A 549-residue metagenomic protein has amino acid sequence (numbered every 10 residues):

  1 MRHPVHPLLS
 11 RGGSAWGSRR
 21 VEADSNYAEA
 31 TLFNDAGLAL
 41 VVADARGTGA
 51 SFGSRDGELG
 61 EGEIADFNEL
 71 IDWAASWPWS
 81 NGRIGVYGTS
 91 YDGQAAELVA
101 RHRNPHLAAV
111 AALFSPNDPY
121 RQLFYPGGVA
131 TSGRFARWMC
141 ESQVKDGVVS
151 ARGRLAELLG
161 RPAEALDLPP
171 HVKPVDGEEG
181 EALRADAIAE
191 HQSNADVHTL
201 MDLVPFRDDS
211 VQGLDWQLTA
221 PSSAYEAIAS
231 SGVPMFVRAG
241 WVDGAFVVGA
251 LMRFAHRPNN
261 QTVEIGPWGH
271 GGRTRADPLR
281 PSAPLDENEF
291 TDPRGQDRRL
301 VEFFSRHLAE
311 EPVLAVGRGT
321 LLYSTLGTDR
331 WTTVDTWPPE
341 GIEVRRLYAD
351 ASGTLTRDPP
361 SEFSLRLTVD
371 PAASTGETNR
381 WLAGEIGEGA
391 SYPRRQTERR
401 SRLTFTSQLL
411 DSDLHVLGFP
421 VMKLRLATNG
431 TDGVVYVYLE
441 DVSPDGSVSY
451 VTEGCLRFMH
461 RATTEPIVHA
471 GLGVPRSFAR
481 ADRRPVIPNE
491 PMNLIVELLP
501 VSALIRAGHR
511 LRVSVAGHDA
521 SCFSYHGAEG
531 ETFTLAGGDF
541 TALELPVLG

Functional and structural regions predicted by a protein language model:
M1-A75, L123, R275-N288, T397 (+4 more regions): Cap/lid segment of the alpha/beta-hydrolase catalytic domain
L9-S14, S18-R19, A23-E29, D35 (+1 more regions): Accessory cap/linker subdomain of secreted extracellular hydrolases
G62, Y87, Y91-E164, A239 (+1 more regions): A catalytic-pocket lid/entrance helix-loop region that shapes and gates access to the active site across common
P78-S90: Alpha/beta-hydrolase fold nucleophile elbow
L158-E190, R273, R280-G549: C-terminal, loop-rich substrate-recognition/catalytic regions characterized by aromatic stacking residues
S231, V237-A239: Short beta-strand/loop motif that positions the catalytic acidic residue of the alpha/beta-hydrolase fold
G244-A250: Conserved alpha/beta-hydrolase "acid-adjacent" motif
